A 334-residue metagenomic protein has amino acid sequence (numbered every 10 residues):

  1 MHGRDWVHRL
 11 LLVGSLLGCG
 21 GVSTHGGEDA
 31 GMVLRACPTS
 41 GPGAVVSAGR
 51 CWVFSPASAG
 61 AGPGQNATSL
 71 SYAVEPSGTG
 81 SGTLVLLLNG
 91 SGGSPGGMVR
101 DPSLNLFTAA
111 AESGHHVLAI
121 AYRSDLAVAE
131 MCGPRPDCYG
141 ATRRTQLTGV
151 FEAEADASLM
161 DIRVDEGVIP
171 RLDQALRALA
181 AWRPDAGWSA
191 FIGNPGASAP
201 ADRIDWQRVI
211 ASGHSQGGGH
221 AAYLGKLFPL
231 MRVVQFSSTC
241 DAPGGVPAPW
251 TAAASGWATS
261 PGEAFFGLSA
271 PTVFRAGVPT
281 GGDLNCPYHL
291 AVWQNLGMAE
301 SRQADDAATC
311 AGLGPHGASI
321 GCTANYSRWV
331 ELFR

Functional and structural regions predicted by a protein language model:
M1-L10: Bacterial N-terminal signal peptides that target proteins for export
G20-S23: Bacterial signal peptide processing site
G27-T83: A domain-start/cap signature at the N-terminus of enzymes
E75-C132, F274: Short, surface-exposed "cap/lid" segments of acyl-processing enzymes
P76, M231-I320: The feature captures the conserved acid-bearing segment of alpha/beta-hydrolase catalytic domains
C138-A201: Alpha/beta-hydrolase active-site loop
A197-S212: Alpha/beta-hydrolase fold nucleophile elbow
S212-G217, A221: Gly/Ala-rich beta-loop-alpha elbow adjacent to hydrolase catalytic centers
